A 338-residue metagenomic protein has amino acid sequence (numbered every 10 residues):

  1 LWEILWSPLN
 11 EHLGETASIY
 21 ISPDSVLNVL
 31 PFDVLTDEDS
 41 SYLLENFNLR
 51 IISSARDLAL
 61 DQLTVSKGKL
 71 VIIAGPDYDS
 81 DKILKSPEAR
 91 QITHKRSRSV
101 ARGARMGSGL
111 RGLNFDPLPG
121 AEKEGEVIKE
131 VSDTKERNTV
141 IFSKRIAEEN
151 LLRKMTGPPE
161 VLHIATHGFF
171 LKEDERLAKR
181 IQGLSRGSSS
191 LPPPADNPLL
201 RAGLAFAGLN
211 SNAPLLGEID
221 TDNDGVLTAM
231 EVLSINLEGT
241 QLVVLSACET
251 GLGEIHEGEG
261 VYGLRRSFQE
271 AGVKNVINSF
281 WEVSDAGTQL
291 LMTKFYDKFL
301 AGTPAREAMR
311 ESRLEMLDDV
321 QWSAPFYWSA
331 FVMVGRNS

Functional and structural regions predicted by a protein language model:
L1-S338: Catalytic cores of enzymes
